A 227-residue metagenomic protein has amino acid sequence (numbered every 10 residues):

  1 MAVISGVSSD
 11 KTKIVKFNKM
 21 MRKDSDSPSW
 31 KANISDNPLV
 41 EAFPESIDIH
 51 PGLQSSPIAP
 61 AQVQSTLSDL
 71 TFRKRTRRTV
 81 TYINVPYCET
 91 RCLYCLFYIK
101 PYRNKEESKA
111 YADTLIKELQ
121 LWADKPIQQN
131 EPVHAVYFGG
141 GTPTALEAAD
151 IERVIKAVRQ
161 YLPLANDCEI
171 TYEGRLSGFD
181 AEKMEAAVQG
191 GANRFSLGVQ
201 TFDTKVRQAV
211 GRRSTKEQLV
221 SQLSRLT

Functional and structural regions predicted by a protein language model:
M1-T79, Q129: Flexible, acidic/Gly-rich N-terminal and inter-domain linker regions that tether and position cofactor-handling modules
E41, C95, L162: Flexible, active-site-adjacent loop/turn segments at secondary-structure boundaries
K74-R75, N84-Y87, T227: Short glycine/proline-enriched loop/turn "hinge" motifs that connect secondary-structure elements and lie
T76-R78, T90, V133, D167: Sequence-level motif detector for i,i+2 pairs with an aromatic at +2
Y82-N84, Y137: Structural cue for short, hydrophobic secondary-structure segments
N84-F97: Local cysteine-cluster metal-coordination motifs and their immediate loop/turn environment, predominantly Fe-S cluster
I99-Q128, P132-T227: Conserved non-cysteine loop/helix-boundary elements of the Radical SAM core domain that shape
